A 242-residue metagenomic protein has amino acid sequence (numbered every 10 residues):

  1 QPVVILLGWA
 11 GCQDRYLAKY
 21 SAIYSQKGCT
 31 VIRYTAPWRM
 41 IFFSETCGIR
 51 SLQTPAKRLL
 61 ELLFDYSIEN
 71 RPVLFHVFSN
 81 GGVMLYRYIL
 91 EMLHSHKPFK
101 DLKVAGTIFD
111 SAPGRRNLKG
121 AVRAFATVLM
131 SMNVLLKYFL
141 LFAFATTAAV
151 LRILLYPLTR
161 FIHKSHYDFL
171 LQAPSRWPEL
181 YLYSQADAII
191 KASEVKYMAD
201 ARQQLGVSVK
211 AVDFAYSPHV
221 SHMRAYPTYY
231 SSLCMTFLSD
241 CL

Functional and structural regions predicted by a protein language model:
Q1-I41, Q185: Short, surface-exposed "cap/lid" segments of acyl-processing enzymes
A18, Q53, A192-K196: Short, surface-exposed alpha-helical segments at coil->helix boundaries
A36-W38, A112, F214-Y216: Active-site loop/turn elements of alpha/beta-hydrolase fold enzymes, especially the short glycine-/histidine-rich
R39-S67: Catalytic nucleophile-loop/oxyanion-hole region of alpha/beta-hydrolase and closely related hydrolase-like folds
V73-S79, T107, Y181: Conserved alpha/beta-hydrolase fold motif
L85-S95, T107: Short glycine-enriched nucleophile-adjacent loop and the immediately C-terminal alpha-helix near the catalytic center
V104-N117: Active-site nucleophile loop of the alpha/beta-hydrolase fold
L141-M235, D240: Serine-hydrolase catalytic core
